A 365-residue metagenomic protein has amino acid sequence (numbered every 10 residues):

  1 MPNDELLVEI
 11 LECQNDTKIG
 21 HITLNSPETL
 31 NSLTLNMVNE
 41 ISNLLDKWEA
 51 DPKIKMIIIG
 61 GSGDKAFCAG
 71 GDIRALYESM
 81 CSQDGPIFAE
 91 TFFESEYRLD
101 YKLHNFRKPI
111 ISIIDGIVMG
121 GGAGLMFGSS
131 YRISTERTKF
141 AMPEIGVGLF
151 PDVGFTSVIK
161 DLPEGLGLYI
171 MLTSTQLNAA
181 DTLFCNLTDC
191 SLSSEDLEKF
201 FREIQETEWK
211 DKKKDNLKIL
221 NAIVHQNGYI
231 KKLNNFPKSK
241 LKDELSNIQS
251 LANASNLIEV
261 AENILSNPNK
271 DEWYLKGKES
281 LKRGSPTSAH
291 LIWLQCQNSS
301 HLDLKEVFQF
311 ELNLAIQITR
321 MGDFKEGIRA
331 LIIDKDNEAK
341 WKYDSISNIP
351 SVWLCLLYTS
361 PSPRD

Functional and structural regions predicted by a protein language model:
M1-G60, Y101: Conserved CoA-thioester-binding segment of acyl-CoA-metabolizing enzymes
I59, D72, L125-M126, D181-T182 (+2 more regions): Hydrophobic/aromatic residues within transmembrane alpha-helices of multi-pass small-molecule transporters
G61-S95, G148: Glycine- (often His-adjacent) and acidic-residue-rich active-site loop that binds/positions the CoA thioester
L103-V147, Y169-I170, S174-A179, C190: Glycine-rich beta-to-alpha active-site loop
D161, G165-W209: Contiguous mid-protein beta-loop-alpha structural module that forms a pocket-lining wall or clamp of enzyme active
S193-S280: Amphipathic alpha-helical blocks and their helix-capping loop/short-beta junctions
A261, S266, L275-N313, T319 (+1 more regions): Substrate-recognition/cap regions that form aromatic- and gly/pro-loop-enriched pockets for small-molecule ligands
Y358-D365: Conserved small/polar residues in nucleotide/adenosyl-binding loops
